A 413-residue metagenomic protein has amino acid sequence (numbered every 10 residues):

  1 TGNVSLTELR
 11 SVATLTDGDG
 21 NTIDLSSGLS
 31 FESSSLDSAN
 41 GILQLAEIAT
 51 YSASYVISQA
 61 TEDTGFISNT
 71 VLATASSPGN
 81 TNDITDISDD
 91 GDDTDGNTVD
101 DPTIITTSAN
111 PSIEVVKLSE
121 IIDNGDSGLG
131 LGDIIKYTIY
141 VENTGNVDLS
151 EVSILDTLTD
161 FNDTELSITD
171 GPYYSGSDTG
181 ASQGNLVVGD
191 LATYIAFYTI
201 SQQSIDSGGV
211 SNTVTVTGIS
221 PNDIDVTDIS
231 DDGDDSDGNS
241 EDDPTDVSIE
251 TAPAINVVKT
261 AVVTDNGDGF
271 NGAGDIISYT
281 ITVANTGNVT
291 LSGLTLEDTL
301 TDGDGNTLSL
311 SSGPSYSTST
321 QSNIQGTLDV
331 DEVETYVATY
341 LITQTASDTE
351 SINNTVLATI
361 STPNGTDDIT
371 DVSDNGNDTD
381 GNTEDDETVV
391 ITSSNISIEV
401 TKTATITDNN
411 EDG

Functional and structural regions predicted by a protein language model:
T1-G413: Exported/extracytosolic protein signature
